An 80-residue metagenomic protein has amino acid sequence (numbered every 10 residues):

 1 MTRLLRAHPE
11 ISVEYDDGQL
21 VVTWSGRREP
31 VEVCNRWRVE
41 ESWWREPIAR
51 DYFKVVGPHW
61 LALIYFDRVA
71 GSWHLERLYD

Functional and structural regions predicted by a protein language model:
M1-D80: Non-catalytic peripheral regions of nucleotide-handling enzymes
